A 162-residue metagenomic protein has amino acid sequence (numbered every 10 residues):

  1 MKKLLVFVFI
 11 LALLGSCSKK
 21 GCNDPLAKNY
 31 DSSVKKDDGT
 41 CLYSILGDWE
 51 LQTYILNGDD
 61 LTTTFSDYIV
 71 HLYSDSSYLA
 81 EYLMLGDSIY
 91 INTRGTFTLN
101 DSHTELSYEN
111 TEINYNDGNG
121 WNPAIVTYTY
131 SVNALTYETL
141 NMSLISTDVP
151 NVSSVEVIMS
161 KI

Functional and structural regions predicted by a protein language model:
L5-V6, S18-E50, N57, I69 (+2 more regions): Primarily marks secretory-pathway-exposed extracellular/lumenal segments that are disulfide- and glycosylation-prone
F7-A12: Bacterial N-terminal signal peptides
L14-S16: C-terminal motif of bacterial Sec signal peptides marking the signal peptidase cleavage site
L56-D60, S77-S143: Contiguous, well-ordered beta-strand patches that form the walls/edges of small beta-barrel/beta-sandwich domains
F65: A short beta-loop-beta micro-motif enriched in histidine and acidic residues
H71-S76: Secondary-structure capping and domain/repeat boundary segments
